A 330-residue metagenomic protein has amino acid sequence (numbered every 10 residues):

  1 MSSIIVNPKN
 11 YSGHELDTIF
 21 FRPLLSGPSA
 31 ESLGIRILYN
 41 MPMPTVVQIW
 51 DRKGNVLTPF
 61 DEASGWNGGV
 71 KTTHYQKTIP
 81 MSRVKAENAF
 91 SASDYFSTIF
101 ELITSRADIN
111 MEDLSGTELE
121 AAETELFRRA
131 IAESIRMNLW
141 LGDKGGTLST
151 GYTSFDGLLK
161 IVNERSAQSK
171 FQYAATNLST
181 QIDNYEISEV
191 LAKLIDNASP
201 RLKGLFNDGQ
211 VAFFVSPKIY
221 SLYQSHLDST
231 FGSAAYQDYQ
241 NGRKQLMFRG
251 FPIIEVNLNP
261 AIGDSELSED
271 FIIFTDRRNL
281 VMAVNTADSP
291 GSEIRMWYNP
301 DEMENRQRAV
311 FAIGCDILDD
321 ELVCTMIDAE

Functional and structural regions predicted by a protein language model:
S2-N55, F155-K193, Y220-E330: Sequence/fold signature of self-assembling virion shell proteins
R22-T104: Assembly/oligomerization interface modules of large self-assembling protein complexes
T98-I99, R136, L222-Q224: Short helix/loop capping segments that flank catalytic or ligand/cofactor-binding pockets
R106-N197: Alpha-helical scaffold segments that mediate packing/assembly in large oligomeric complexes
K193-I195, S199, K203-G204, V211-F213: Amphipathic interfacial helices
R201-F206, K244-L246: Short, conserved, surface-exposed binding loops centered on an aromatic residue
G209-Q224: Beta-edge loop/turn motif
